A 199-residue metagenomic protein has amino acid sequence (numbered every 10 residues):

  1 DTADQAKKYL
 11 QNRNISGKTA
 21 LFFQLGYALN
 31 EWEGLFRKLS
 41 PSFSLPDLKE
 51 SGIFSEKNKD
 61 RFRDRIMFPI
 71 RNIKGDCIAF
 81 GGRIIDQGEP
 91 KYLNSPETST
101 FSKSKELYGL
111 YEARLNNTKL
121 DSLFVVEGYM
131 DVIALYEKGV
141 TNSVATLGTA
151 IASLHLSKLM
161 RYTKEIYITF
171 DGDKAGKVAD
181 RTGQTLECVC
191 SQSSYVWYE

Functional and structural regions predicted by a protein language model:
D1: Conserved active-site segments centered on acidic
A6: OB-fold/S1-family RNA-binding modules
A20-L21: Terminal amphipathic helices with adjacent charged low-complexity linkers/tails
L29-I166, V178-D180: Phosphate-handling DNA/RNA-contact segment within nucleic-acid enzymes
F170-G172: Short glycine-centered, acidic/aromatic-flanked micro-motifs in structured strand/loop junctions that mark active-site
A179-C188: Conserved acidic, small-residue-rich alpha-beta core segments centered on
S191-E199: C-terminal or mid-to-C-terminal helical accessory/interaction module adjacent to the motor/catalytic core
